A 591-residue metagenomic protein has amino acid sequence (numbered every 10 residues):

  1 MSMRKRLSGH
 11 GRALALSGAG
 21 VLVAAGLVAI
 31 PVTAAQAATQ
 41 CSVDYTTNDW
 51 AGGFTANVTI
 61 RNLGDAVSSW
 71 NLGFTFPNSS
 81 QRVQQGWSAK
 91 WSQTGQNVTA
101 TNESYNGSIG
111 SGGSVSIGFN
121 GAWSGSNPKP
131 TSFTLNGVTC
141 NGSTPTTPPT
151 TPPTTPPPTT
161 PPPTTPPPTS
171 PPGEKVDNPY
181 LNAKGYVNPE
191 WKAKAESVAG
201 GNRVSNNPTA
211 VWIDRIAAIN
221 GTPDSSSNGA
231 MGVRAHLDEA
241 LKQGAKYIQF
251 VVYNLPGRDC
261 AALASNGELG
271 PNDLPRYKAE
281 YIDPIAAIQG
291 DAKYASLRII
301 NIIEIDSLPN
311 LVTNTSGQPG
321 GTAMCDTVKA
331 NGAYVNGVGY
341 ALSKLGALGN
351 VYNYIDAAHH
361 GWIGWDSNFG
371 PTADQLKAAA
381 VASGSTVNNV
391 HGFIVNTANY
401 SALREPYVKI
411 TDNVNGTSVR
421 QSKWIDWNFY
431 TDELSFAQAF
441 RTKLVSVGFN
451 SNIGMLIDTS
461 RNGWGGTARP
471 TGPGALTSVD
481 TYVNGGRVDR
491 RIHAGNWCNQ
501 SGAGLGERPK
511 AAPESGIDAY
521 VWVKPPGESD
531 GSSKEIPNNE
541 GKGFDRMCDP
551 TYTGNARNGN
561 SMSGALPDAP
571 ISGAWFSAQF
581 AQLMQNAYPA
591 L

Functional and structural regions predicted by a protein language model:
M1-A37, T150-T165, T169: Secretory targeting and sorting signals
D44-V67: Short beta-strand elements of extracellular/lumenal beta-sandwich folds
A66-T94: Short acidic, flexible loop segments centered on an aromatic residue
T75, S104, K175-A292, G506 (+1 more regions): N-terminal carbohydrate-binding/catalytic regions of secreted carbohydrate-active enzymes
Q85-W123: Intrinsically disordered, low-complexity Pro/Gly/Ser/Thr-rich segments with frequent PxxP/GP/PP motifs and embedded
S111, S116-T146: Terminal connector regions
D238-Y354, P371-A378, G384-N389, V414: Substrate-binding cleft of extracellular glycoside hydrolase catalytic domains
N389, F393, L403-L591: Substrate-binding and catalytic surfaces of secreted/luminal carbohydrate-active proteins
